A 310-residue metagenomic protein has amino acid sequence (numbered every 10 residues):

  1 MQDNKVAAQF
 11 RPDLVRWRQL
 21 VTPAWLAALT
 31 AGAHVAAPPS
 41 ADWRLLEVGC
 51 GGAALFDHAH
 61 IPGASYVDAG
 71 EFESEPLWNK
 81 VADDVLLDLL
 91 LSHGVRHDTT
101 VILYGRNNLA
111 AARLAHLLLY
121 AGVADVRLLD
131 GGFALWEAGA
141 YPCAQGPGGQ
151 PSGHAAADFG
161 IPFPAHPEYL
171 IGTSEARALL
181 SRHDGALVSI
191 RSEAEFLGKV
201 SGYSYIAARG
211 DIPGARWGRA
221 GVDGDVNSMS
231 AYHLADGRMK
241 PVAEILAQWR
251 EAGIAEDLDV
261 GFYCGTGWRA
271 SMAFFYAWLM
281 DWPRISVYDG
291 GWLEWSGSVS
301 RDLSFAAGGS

Functional and structural regions predicted by a protein language model:
M1-S310: Cytosolic catalytic domains that perform sulfur/thiol-centered chemistry
